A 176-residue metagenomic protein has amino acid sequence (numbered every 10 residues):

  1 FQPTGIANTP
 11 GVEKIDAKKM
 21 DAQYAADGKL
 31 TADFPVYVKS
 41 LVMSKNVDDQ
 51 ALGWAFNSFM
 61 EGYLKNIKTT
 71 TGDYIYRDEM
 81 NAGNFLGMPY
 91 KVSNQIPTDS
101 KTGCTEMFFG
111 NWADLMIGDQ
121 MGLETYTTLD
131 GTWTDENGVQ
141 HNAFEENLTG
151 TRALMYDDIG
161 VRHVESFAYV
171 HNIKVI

Functional and structural regions predicted by a protein language model:
F1-L41, I176: Alpha-helical scaffold segments that mediate packing/assembly in large oligomeric complexes
I6-T9, F59-G62, P97-T98: Short, catalytically relevant binding-site loops at active-site mouths
K18-Q23, L64-T71: Short glycine/threonine-rich loop-to-helix capping motif typified by GTGT followed within a few residues by an Asp-Pro
L30-D33, A55, F59, E146 (+1 more regions): Generic recognition of stable, solvent-exposed alpha-helical segments in well-folded globular domains
F34-S40, F59-Y63, K68, G83: Long, positively charged binding patches that form subdomain-scale interaction surfaces for polyanionic ligands
N46-D48, L52-G53: Extended amphipathic alpha-helical segments with heptad-repeat/coiled-coil character used for oligomerization, fusion
W54-Y63, Y90: Generic detector of multi-pass transmembrane helix bundles and their immediately adjacent loops in polytopic membrane
T70-I176: Sequence/fold signature of self-assembling virion shell proteins
